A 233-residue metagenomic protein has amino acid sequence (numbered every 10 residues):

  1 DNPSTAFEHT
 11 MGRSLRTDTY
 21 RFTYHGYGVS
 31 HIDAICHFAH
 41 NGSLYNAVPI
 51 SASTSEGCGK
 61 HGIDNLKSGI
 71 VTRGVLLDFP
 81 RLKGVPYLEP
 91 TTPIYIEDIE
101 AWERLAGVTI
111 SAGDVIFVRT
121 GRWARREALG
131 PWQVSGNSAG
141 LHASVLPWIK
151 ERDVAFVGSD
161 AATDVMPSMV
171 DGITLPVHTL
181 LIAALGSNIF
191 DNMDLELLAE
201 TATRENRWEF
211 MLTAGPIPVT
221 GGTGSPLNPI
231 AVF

Functional and structural regions predicted by a protein language model:
D1-F233: Active-/binding-site microenvironments in catalytic and ligand-binding cores
